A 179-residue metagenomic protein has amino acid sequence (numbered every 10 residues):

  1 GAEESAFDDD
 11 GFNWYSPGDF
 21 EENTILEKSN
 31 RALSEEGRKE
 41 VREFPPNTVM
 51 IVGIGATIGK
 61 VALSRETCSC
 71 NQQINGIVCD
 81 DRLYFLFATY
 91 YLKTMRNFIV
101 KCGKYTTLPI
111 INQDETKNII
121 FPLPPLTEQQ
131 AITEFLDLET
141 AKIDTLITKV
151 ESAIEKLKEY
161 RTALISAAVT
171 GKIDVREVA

Functional and structural regions predicted by a protein language model:
G1, D9-G11, E22, N118 (+3 more regions): Non-catalytic DNA-recognition/assembly elements of restriction-modification systems
G1, G37-R38, Y105, Q130 (+1 more regions): Short, solvent-exposed loop/turn positions at domain surfaces that link secondary-structure elements or cap domain
G1-S5, G18-P46: Sequence-specific dsDNA recognition surfaces
M50-I51: Generic structural signal for buried aliphatic residues
I54, C68-N75, Y105-Q130: A short glycine-rich beta-alpha junction/loop motif
A56-G59: Short, charged beta-turn/beta-strand-edge "cap" motif at the junction between a beta-strand and an adjacent loop
R82-F87: Short, conserved charged micro-motifs
L123-A179: Amphipathic alpha-helical coiled-coil/heptad-repeat segments
